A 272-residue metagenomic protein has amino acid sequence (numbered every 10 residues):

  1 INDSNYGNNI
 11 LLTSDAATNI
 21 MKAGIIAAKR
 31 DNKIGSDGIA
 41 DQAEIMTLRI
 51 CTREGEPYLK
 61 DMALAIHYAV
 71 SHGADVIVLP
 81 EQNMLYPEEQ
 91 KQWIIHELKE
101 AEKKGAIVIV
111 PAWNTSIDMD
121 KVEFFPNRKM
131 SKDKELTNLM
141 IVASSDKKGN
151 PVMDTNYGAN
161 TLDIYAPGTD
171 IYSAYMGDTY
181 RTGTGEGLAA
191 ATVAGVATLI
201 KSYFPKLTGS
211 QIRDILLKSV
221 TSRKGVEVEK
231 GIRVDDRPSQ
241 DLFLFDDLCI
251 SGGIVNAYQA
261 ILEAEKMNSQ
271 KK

Functional and structural regions predicted by a protein language model:
I1-Y58, T137-N138, K148-G149, Y157-T161 (+1 more regions): Subtilisin-like serine protease catalytic core
N5, N9-L12, I50-L136, D178-A190 (+1 more regions): Substrate-binding/access-modulating region of protease and related hydrolase catalytic domains
A17, P57, L188-T192, C249-V255: Aromatic- and histidine-enriched alpha-helix N-cap/loop-to-helix transition segments that scaffold the rims
N19, A23-I26, A63-I66, I95-L98 (+6 more regions): Extracytoplasmic/secreted envelope proteins and their assembly/folding machinery, especially bacterial periplasmic
G24, D37-G38, E44-R49, V70 (+6 more regions): Structural recognition of the beta-strand scaffold that forms the well-ordered cores of secreted hydrolase catalytic
D31-N32, C51-T52, N83, D146-K148 (+6 more regions): Active-site/binding-pocket entry motifs
V70-E81, K104, T137-I141, F204-K272: C-terminal subdomain of the subtilisin-like protease fold in secreted/lumenal serine endopeptidases
R128-S202, K206: Extracellular S/T/G-rich loop segment that most often corresponds to the catalytic His/Ser-adjacent loop
